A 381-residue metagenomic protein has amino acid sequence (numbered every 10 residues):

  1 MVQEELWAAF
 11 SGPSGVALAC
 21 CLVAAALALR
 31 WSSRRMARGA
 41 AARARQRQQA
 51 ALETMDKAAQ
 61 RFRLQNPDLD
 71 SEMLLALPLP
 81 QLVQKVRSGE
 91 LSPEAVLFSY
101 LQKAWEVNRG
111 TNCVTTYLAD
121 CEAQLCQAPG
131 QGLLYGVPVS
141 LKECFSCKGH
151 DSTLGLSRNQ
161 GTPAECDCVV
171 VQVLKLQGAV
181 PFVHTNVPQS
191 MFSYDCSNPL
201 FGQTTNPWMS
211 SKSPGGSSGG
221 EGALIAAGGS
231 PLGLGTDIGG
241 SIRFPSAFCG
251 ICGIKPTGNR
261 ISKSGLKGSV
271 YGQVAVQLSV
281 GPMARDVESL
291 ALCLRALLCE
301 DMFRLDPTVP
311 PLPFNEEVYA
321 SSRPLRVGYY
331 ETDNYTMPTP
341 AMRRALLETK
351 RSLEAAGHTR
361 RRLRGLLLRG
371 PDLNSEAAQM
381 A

Functional and structural regions predicted by a protein language model:
V2-A123, R351-H358: An N-terminal boundary/leader segment
Q65, K255-T349, R369-G370: A short helix-breaking turn/cap at a secondary-structure junction
Q81-S88, S140, R158-T162, L278-R285: Short, well-ordered beta-strand elements within core beta-sheets of diverse protein domains
P93-L97, P313, P338-L366: Acyltransferase
Y100, K142, L174, G202 (+1 more regions): Conserved hydrophobic/aromatic pocket- or pore-lining residues that grip, position, or stack substrates in active sites
V107, G132-V173, S197: Enzymes and membrane/adaptor proteins characterized by extended Gly/Ser/Thr/Asp/Glu-rich, aromatic-dotted
N112-C113, F303-T308, A355-L367: Flexible, glycine/charged-enriched surface loops at secondary-structure junctions
C166-L297: Short glycine/serine-rich loop segments
